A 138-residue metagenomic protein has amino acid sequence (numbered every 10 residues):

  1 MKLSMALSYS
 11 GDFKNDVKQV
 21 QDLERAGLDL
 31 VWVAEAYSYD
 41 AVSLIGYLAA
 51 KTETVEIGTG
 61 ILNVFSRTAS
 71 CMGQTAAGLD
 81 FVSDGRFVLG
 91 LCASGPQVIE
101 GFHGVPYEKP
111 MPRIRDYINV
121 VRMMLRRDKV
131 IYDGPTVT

Functional and structural regions predicted by a protein language model:
M1-T59, F65: N-terminal beta1-alpha1-beta2 module of alpha/beta enzyme domains
A6, L62, E100, G104: Short, flexible active-site loop motifs that bind/organize anionic cofactors or intermediates
D16-Q19, G46, S70-M72, F102-G104: Surface-exposed beta-strand edges and their flanking turn/coil or helix-capping segments
L23, Y37, R67-T68, Y132-T138: A short linear-motif detector with a strong N-terminal bias
A36-Y37, I61-S70, A93-Q97: Acidic, glycine-rich active-site loops and adjacent beta-strand->loop/helix elements that engage anionic groups
C71-T138: Internal, glycine-rich beta/alpha segment that forms the wall or movable "lid" of small-molecule/cofactor binding
